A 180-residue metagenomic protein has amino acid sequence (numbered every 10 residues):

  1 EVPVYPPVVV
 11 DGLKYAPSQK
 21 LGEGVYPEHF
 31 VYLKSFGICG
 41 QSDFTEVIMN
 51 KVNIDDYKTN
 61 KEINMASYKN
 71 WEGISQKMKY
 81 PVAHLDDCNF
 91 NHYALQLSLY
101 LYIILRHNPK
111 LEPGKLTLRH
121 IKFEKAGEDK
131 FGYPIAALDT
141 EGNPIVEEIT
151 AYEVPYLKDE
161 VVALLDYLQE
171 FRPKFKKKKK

Functional and structural regions predicted by a protein language model:
E1, V9-K14, F44-E46, Y57 (+1 more regions): Generic low-polarity alpha-helical segments
E1-G40: Metal-dependent nuclease catalytic cores that hydrolyze phosphodiester bonds in DNA/RNA, characterized by
V2-P7, T59-N70, L105, I121-K130: Short regulatory "switch" loops immediately downstream of catalytic or recognition motifs within protein catalytic
A16-L21, V25-P27, F44, K51 (+3 more regions): Domain-wide signal for the mature, well-folded portions of proteins, strongly enriched in nucleus-encoded organellar
H29-L33, E46-I48, T59-K61, H120-K122: Short, flexible loop/turn elements at secondary-structure junctions
G40-Y80, Y100: Conserved catalytic cores of phosphodiester-cleaving nucleases, focusing on short active-site segments
M78, D86-A94, S98-K180: Metal-dependent nuclease catalytic regions and adjoining charged, substrate-binding loops involved in nucleic-acid end
